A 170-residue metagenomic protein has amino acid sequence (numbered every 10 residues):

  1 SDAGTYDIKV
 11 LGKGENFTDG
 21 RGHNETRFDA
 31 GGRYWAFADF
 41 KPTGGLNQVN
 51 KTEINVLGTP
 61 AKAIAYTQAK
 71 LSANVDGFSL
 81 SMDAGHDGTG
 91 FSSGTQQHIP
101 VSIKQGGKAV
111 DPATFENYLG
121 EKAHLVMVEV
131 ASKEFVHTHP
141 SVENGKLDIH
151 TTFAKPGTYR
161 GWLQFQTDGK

Functional and structural regions predicted by a protein language model:
S1-K170: N-terminal soluble domains immediately following signal/targeting peptides that reside in extracytoplasmic
